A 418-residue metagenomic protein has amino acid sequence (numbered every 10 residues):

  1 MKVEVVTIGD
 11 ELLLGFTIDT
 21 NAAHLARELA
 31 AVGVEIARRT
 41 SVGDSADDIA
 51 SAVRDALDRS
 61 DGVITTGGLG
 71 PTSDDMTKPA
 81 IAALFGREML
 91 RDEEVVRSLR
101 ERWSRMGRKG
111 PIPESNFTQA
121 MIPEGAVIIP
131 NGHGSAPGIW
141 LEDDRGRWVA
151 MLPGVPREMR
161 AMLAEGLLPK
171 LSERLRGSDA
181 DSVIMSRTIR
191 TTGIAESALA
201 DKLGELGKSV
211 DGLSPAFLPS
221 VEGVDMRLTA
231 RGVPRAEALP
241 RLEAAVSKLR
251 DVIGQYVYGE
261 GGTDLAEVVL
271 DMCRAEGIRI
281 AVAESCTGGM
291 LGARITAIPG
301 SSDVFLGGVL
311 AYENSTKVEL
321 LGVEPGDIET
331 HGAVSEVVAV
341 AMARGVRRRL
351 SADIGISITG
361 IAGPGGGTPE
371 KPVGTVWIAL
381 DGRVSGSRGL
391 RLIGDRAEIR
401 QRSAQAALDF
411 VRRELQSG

Functional and structural regions predicted by a protein language model:
M1-T40, A236-P240: Glycine-rich phosphate/diphosphate-binding loop of Rossmann-like nucleotide-binding domains
V3-V5, V149, I280: Conserved hydrophobic helix-helix packing surfaces used for dimerization/oligomerization
I8-D10, T65-S73, P153-G154, R231-G232 (+1 more regions): Glycine-rich beta-strand-to-loop/alpha-helix junction loops that act as flexible
A26, A30-D55, R91-G134, T316-I354: Glycine-rich oxoanion-binding loops at beta->alpha junctions
D48, D58, D75-R174: Proline/glycine-rich low-complexity loops and linkers
S98, W103, T118, A236-G418: Short alpha-helical segments enriched in small residues
E142-E222, R227-T229, E237-L242: Accessory alpha-helical/coil subdomains and C-terminal extensions that flank or cap enzyme catalytic cores
